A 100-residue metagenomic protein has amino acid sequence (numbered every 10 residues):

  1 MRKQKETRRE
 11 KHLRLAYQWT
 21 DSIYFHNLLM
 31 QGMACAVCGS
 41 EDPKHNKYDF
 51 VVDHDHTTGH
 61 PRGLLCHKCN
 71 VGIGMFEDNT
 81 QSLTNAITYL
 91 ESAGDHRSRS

Functional and structural regions predicted by a protein language model:
M1-V51, H56-H60, L64-S100: Contiguous alpha-helical segments
